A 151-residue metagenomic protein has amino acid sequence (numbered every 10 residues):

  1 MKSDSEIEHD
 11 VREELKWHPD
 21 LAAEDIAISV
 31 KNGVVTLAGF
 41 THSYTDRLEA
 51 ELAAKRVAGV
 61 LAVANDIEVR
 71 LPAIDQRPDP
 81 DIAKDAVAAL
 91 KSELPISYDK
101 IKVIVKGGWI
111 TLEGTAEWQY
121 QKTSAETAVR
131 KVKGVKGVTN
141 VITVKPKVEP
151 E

Functional and structural regions predicted by a protein language model:
M1-E151: N-terminal targeting leaders
